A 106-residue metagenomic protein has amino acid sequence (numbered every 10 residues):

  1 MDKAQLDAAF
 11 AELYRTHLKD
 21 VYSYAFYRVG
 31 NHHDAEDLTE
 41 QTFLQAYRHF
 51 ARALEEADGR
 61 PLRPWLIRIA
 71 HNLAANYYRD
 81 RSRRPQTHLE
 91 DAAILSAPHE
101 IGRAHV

Functional and structural regions predicted by a protein language model:
M1-S23, Y27, E36, Y47: A short, charge-rich alpha-helical start-of-domain segment used by transcription regulators
D2-A4, F43-P61, D80-S82: Sigma70-family region 2
S23, Y27, R48, R52-E56 (+1 more regions): General structural signal for alpha-helix termini and helix-helix connectors
N31-H32: Short loop-to-helix capping motifs
D37-L44, R48, R60-N72: Structural recognition of an alpha-helix C-terminal capping motif at a helix-to-coil junction
A51-R52, I67-L89, G102: Arg/Lys-rich amphipathic alpha helix in sigma70-family domain 2
H88-S96: Short linear capping/connector segments at secondary-structure termini
A104-V106: Conserved small/polar residues in nucleotide/adenosyl-binding loops
